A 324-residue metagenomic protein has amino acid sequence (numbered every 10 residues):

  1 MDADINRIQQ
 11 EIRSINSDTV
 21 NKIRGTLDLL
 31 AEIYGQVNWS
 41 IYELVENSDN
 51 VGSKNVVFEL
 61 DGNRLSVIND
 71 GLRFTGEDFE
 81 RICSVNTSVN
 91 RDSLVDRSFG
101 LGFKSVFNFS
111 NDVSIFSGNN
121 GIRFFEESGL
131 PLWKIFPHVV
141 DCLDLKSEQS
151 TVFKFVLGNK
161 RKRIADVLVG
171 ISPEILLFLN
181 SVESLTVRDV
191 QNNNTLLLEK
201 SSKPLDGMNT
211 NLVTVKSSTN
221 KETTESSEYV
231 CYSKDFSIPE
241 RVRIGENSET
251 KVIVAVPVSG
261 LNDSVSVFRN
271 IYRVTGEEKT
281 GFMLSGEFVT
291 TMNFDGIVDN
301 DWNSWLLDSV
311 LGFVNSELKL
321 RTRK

Functional and structural regions predicted by a protein language model:
M1, S110, I115-K324: GHKL/Bergerat-fold ATPase module
M1-E148, V152-K162: GHKL (Bergerat-fold) ATPase N-terminal catalytic module, capturing the glycine-rich phosphate-binding loop and acidic
